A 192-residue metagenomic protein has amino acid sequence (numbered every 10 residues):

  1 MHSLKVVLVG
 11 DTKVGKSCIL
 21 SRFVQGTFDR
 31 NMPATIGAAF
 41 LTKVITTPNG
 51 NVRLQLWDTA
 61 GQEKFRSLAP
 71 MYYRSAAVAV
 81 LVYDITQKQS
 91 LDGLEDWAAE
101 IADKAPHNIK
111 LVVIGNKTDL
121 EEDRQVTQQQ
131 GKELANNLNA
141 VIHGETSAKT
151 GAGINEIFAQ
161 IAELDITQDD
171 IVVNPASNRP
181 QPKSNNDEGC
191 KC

Functional and structural regions predicted by a protein language model:
M1-K13, S17, S21, T46-N51 (+1 more regions): Conserved P-loop small GTPase signature centered on TRAFAC-class small GTPases
V6, I19, L54-L56, Y72 (+5 more regions): Hydrophobic packing within well-folded, soluble alpha/beta domains
K16-S17, A38, F65, A69 (+6 more regions): Generic preference for well-ordered alpha-helical elements
V24-Q25: Short, conserved post-Walker A segment of ABC-type ATPase nucleotide-binding domains
D29-R30, T167: C2H2 zinc-finger array context signal
N31-S67, R74-V78: Switch I (G2) and immediately adjacent beta-strands of P-loop GTPase domains
T59-A60, I101, S147-A148: A short hydrophobic beta-strand->loop->alpha-helix junction that borders the nucleotide-binding pocket of P-loop NTPases
A76-E95, A105-N108, T118-Q125, H143: Conserved Switch II/interswitch segment of TRAFAC-class P-loop GTPases
